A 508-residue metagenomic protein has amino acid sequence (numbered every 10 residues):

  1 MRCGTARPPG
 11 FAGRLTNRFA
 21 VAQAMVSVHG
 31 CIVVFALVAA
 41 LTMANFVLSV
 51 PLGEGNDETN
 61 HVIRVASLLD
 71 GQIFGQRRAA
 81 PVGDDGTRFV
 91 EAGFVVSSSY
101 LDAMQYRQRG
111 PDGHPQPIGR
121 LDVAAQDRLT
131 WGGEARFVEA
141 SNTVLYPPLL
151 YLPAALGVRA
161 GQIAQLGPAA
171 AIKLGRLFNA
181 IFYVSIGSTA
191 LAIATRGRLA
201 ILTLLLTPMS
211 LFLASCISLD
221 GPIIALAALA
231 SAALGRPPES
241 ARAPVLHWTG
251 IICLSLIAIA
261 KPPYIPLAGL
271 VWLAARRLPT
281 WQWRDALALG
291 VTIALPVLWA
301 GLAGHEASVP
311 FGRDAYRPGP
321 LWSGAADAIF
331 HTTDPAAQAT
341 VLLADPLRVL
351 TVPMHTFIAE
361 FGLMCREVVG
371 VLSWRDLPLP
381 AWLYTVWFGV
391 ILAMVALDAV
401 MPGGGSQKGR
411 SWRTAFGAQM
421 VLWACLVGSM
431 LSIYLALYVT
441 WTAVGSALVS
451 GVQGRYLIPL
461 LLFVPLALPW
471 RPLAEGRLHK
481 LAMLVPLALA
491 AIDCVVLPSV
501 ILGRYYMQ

Functional and structural regions predicted by a protein language model:
M1-A44, R284-V291, R410-T414, A418-L422 (+1 more regions): Start-transfer (signal-anchor) and selected internal transmembrane alpha helices of multi-pass inner/ER membrane
G30, A164-A169, S188-P208: Transmembrane-helix signature of polytopic, membrane-embedded enzymes that assemble or transfer cell-envelope glycans
Q72-L174: Interfacial juxtamembrane loops and adjacent helix segments that form the catalytic/substrate-binding surfaces
L211-F212, V245-P262, P266-L273: Membrane-interface alpha helices of multi-pass inner-membrane proteins
C216-I223: Short acidic/glycine- and proline-prone juxtamembrane loop motifs at membrane-interface regions of multi-pass membrane
A233-R242, I265-A294, P310-R317: Perimembrane helix-loop-helix junctions
P296-S323, V452, R477-Q508: Transmembrane helical bundles and short interhelical boundary loops of multi-pass, membrane-embedded
H305-G409: Membrane-lumen/periplasm interface segments of multi-pass, membrane-embedded glycan/lipid transferases
